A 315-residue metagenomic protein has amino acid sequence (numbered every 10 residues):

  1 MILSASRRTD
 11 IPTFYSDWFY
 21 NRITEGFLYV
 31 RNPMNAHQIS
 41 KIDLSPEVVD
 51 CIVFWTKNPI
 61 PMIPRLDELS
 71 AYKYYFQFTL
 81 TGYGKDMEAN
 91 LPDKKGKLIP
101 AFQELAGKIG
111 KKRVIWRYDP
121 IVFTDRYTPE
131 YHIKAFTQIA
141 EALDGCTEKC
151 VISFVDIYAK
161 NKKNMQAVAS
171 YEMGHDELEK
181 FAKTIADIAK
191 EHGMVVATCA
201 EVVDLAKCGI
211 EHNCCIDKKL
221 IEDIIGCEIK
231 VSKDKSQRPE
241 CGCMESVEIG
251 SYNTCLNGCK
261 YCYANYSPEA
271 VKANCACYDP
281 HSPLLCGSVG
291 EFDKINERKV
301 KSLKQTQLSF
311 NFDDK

Functional and structural regions predicted by a protein language model:
L3-A182: Conserved AdoMet/S-adenosylmethionine-binding subsite of the radical SAM
D10, P59, V203, T254 (+2 more regions): Short, glycine-/Ser/Thr-/acidic-enriched flexible segments
K41-I42, A206-E211, I295-N296: Short, solvent-exposed polar/charged micro-motifs at secondary-structure junctions
C146, E191-H192, G258: Structured helix-beta-strand junction loops
K162-V247: A conserved mid-domain beta-alpha-beta active-site/ligand-binding segment of alpha/beta enzyme cores
P239, E245-S267: Local cysteine-cluster metal-coordination motifs and their immediate loop/turn environment, predominantly Fe-S cluster
N265-P268, K272-F312: Short Fe-S-cluster ligation motifs
